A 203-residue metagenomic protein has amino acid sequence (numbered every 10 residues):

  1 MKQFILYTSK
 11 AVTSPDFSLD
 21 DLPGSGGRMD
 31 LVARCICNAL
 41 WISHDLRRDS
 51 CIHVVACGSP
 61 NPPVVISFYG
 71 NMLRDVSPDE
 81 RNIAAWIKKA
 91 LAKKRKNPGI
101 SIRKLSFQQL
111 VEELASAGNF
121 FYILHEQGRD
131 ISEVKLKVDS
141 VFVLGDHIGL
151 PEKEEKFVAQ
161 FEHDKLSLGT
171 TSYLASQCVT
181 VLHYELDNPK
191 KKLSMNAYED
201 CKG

Functional and structural regions predicted by a protein language model:
K2, K10, K88-K89, K93-K96 (+6 more regions): Context-gated lysine
K2-H125: RNA substrate-binding interface of SAM-dependent RNA methyltransferases
D16, E80, E112-E113, E126 (+5 more regions): Glutamate identity and glutamate-enriched acidic tracts
S18-D20, S50, I66, K135-L136 (+4 more regions): General "foldedness" signal
D21-P23, Y69-N71, V138-S140, A159-Q160 (+2 more regions): General N-terminal targeting signals
M29-L31, S77-E80, I148, S167-T170 (+1 more regions): Glycine-rich loops and low-complexity Gly/Arg-rich segments that provide flexible linkers or classic glycine-based
H125-Y173: Conserved binding-pocket/active-site segment within a compact domain
E152-G203: Structured adenosyl-cofactor binding patch, chiefly the S-adenosyl-L-methionine
